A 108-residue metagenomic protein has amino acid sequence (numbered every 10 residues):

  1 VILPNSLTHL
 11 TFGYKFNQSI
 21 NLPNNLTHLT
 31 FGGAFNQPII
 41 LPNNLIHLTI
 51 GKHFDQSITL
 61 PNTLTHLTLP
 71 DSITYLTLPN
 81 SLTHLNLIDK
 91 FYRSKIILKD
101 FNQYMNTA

Functional and structural regions predicted by a protein language model:
V1-T8: Low-complexity/repetitive intrinsically disordered segments
H9-Q18, T30-Q37, H47-Q56, H66-Y75 (+3 more regions): Concave beta-strand-loop units of leucine-rich repeat
